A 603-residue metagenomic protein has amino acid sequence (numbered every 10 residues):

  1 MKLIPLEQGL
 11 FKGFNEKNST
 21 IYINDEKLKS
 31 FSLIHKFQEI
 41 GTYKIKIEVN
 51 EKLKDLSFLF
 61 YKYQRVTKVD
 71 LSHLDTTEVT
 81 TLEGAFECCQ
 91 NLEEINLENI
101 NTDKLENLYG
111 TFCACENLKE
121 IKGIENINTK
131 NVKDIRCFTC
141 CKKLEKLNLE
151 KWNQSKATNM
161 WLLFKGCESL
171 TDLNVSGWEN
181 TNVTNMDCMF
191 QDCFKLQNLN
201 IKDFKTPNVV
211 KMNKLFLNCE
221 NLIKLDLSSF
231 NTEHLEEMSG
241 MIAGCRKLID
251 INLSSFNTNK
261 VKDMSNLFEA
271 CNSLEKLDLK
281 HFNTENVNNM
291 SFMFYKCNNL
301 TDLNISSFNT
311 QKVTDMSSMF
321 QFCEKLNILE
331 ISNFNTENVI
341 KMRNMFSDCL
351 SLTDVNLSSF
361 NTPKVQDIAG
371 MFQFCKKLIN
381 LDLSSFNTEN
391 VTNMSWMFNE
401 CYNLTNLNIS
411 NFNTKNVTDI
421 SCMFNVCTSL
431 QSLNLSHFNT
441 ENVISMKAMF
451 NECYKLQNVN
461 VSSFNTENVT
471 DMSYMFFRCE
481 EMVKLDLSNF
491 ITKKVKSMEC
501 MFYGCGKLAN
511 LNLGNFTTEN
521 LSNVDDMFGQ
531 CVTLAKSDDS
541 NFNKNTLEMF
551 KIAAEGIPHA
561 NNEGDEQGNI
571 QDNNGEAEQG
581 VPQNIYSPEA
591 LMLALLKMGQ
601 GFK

Functional and structural regions predicted by a protein language model:
M1-E7: Contiguous beta-strand segments within globular domains
G9-E94: LRR N-terminal entry segment and analogous cap-like coil->beta motifs
Y43-E51, R65-E78, Q90-E106, E116-N131 (+17 more regions): Structural signature of tandem-repeat unit edges
S57-F58, E83-G84, Y109-G110, R136 (+15 more regions): Register-specific detector for alpha-helical tandem repeat solenoids, activating on a conserved position within each
E87, C113-E116, C137-K142, K165-C167 (+14 more regions): Predominantly recognizes leucine-rich repeat
A553, V581, I585-Q600: Alpha-helical segments embedded in low-complexity/disordered contexts
D565-Q567, N574-I585: Compositionally biased low-complexity segments enriched in polar/charged residues
